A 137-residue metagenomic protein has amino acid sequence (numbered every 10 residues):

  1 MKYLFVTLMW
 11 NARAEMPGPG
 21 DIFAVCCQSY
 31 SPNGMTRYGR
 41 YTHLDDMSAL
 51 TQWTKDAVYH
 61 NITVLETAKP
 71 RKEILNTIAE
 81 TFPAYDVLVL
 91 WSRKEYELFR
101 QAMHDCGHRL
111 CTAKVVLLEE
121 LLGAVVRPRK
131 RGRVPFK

Functional and structural regions predicted by a protein language model:
K2-Y96, A102: Conserved non-catalytic scaffold segment of RNase H-like nuclease domains
P19, I62, T112, L118-E119: Generic secondary-structure boundary/loop-capping signal
H60-T63, R109-C111, V125: Short coil/loop linkers at secondary-structure junctions
I74, P135-K137: Internal, well-ordered alpha-helical segments in soluble enzyme and binding-protein domains
E80, V87, H104-H108, A124-R127: Alpha-helix capping at helix-to-loop junctions
K94-V115: Substrate-recognition/cap helix-loop segment adjacent to the acidic, metal-dependent catalytic center of Asp-based
V116-P135: Short alpha-helix plus adjacent loop in nuclease-associated cores
